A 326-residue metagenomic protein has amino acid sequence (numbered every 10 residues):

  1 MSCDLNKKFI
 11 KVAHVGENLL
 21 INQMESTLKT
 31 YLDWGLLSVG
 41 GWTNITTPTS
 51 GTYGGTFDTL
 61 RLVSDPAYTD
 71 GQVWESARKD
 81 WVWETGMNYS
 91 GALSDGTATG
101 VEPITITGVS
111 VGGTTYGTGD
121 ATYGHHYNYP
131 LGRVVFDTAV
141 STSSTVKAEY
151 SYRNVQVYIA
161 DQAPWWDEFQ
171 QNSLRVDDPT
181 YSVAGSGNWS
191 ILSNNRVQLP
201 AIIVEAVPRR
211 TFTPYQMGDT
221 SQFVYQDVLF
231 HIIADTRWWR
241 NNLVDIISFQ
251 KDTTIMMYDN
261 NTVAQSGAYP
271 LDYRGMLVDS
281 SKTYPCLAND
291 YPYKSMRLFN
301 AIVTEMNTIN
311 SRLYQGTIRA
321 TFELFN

Functional and structural regions predicted by a protein language model:
S2, N6, R175-V244, F299-T308: Short, solvent-exposed beta-alpha or beta-beta edge segments that form flexible loop/patches at the rim of ligand
S2-G124, P130-L131, V135-T145, E149-D167: Extended beta-strand solenoid/passenger and fiber regions
C3-L37, W42-S50, P208-V224, Y273-N326: Short, charged interaction patches at domain edges and termini
S76-K79, E84-L93, D177, A264-L298: Low-complexity, serine/threonine/proline-enriched polar segments
S143, V155-V157, T213, R237-N241 (+1 more regions): Intrinsically disordered, low-complexity acidic/polar segments
E149, L229-I233, T317-E323: Residue-level recognition of well-ordered beta-strand positions that form the cores of beta-sheet-rich folds across
S151-Q198, T283-Y293: Intrinsically disordered, low-complexity acidic Ser/Thr-rich regulatory segments
W239, F249-D272: Compact, glycine/acidic-enriched structural inserts
